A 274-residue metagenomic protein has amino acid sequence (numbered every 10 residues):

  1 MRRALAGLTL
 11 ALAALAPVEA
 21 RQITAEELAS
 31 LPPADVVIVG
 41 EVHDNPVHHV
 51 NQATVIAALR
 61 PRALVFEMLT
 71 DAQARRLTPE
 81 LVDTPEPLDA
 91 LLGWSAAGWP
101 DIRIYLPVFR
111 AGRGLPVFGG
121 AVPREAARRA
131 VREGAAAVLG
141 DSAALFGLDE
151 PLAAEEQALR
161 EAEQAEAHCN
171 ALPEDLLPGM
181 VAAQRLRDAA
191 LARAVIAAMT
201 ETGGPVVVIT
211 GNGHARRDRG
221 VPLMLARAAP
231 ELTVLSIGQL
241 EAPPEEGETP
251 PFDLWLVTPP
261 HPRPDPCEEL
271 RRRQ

Functional and structural regions predicted by a protein language model:
M1-L8: Bacterial N-terminal signal peptides that target proteins for export
L12-D35: N- or domain-start disorder-to-order transition segments that initiate the globular core
V37-G40, V207-T210: Short hydrophobic beta-strand that contains or immediately precedes a catalytic carboxylate
V42-N45, L69-Q73, P123-A127, N212-R216 (+1 more regions): Solvent-exposed loop/turn segments at secondary-structure junctions within structured extracellular/periplasmic domains
N45-N51, D71-E80: Membrane-embedded segments
A63-L69, L235-Q239: Short internal beta-strands
R75-A198: A substrate-binding/cap region within the structured catalytic cores of diverse enzymes
A190, A198-M199, V207, H214-Q274: C-terminal regions of proteins
